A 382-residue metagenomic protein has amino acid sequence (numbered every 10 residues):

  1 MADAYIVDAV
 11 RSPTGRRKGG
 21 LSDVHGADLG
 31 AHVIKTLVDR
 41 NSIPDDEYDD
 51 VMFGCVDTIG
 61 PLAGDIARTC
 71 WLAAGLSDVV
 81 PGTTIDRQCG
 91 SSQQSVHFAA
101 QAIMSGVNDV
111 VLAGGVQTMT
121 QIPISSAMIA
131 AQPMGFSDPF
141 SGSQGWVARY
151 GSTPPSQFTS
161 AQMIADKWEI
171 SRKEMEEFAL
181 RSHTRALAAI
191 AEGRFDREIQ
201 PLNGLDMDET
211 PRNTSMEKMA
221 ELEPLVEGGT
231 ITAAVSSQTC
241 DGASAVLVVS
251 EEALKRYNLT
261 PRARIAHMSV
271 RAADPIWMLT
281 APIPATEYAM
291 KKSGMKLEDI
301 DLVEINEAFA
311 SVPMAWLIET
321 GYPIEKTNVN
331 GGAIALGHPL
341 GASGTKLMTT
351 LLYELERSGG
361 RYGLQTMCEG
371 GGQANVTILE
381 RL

Functional and structural regions predicted by a protein language model:
M1-A74, P81, C89, M163-R172 (+3 more regions): Conserved active-site "lid/cap" helical segment
V10-S12, S22-H32, R40, E174-R256 (+2 more regions): N-terminal extracellular/periplasmic Venus flytrap/periplasmic-binding protein-like
D45-G54, P81-D86, V111-V116, E174-R181 (+5 more regions): Beta-strand segments within the central parallel beta-sheet cores of soluble alpha/beta enzyme folds
C55-D109, G151-Q157, N213-Q238, E319-K346 (+2 more regions): Conserved catalytic cysteine-centered active-site region of acyl-thioester-dependent Claisen-condensing enzymes
R87-Q117, A165-R194, V246-E252, P339-S358 (+1 more regions): Active-site-proximal alpha-helical scaffold in enzymes
M104, V110-M163, K167: Flexible glycine-/small-residue-enriched beta->alpha junction loops that bind anionic phosphate/pyrophosphate groups
E251-D299, L317: Glycine- and Gly-Pro-enriched alpha-helical subdomains that act as flexible, kink-prone "lid/hinge" or packing modules
